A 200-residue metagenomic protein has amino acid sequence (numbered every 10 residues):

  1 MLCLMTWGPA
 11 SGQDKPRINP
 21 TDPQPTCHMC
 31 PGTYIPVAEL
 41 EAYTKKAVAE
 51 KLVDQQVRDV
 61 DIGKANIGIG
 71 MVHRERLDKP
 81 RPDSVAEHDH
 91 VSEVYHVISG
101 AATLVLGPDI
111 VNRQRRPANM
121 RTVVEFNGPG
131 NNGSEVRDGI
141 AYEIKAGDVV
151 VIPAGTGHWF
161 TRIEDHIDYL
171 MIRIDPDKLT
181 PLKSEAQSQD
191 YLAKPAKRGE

Functional and structural regions predicted by a protein language model:
M1-W7: Bacterial N-terminal signal peptides
G12-H88, L182-D190, K194-E200: A short, N-terminal "cap"/entry segment at the start of jelly-roll beta-barrel domains of the cupin/DSBH fold
R76-L77, A102-T103, V111-N112: Primarily extracytoplasmic ectodomains and periplasmic/lumenal surface modules that are beta-strand-rich
A86, S92-H96, A141-Y142, V149-V150: His/acidic/aromatic-lined binding-pocket segments of jelly-roll/cupin-type domains and related regulatory beta-sandwich
D89-P108, N119-N132: Short, conserved beta-strand element in jelly-roll/cupin
S134-G139: Short alpha-helix capping/helix-loop boundary micro-motifs
Y142-E164: Conserved metal-binding segment of the jelly-roll/cupin
D165-P181: A short hydrophobic beta-strand segment most commonly corresponding to one strand of the jelly-roll/cupin
